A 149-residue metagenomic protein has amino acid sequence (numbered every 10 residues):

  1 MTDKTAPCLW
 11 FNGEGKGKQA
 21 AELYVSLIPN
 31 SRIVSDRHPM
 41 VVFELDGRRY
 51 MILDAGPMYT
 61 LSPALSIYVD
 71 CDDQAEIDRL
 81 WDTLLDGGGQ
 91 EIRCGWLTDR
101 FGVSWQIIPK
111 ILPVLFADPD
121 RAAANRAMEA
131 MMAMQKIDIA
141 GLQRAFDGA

Functional and structural regions predicted by a protein language model:
M1-A21, L27-V34, I67, I111-A149: N-terminal beta-strand motif that seeds the catalytic metal site of vicinal oxygen chelate
F11-G13, S26-L27, I67-S104, I108-V114 (+3 more regions): Vicinal oxygen chelate
Q19, H38, R79: Short Gly/charged-rich anion-binding patches and loops
R32-S62, Q106-P109: Conserved short beta-strand elements that form part of the metal-binding/catalytic scaffold of enzyme active sites
